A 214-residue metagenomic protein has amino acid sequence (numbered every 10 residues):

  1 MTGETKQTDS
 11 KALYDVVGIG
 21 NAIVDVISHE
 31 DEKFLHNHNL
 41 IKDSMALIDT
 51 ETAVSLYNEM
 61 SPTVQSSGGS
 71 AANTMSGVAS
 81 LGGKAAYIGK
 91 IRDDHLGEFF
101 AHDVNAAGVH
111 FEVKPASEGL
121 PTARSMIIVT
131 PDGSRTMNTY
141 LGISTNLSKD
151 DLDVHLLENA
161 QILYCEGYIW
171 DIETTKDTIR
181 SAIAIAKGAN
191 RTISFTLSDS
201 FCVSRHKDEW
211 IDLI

Functional and structural regions predicted by a protein language model:
T2-I88, E98-F99: Glycine-rich phosphate/adenosyl-contacting loop at the front of the ribokinase-like
I19-N21, K90-D93, A116, V129-P131 (+2 more regions): Cofactor-binding loop segments of dinucleotide-utilizing enzymes, especially the Rossmann-like FAD- and NAD(P)+-binding
G82, G108, G188-N190: Glycine-centered short loops/turns at secondary-structure junctions
A85, F111, I193-S194: Hydrophobic beta-strand scaffold residues
D103-L120: A glycine-rich helix N-cap at a beta->alpha junction
E112-A116, I127-E173: Conserved phosphate-binding/catalytic loop of the ribokinase/pfkB sugar-kinase fold
I162-I214: Conserved beta-alpha-beta core of the PfkB/ribokinase-like small-molecule kinase fold
